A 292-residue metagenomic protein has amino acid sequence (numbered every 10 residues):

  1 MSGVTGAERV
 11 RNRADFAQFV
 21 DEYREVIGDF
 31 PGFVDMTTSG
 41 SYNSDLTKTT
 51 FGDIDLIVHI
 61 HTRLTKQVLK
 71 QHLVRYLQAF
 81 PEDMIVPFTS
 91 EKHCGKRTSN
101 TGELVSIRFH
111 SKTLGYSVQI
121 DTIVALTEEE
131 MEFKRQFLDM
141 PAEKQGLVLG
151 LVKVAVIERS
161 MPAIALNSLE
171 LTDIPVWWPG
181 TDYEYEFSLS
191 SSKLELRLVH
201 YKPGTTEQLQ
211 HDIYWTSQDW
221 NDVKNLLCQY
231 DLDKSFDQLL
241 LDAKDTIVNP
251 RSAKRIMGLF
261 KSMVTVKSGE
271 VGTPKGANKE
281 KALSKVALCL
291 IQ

Functional and structural regions predicted by a protein language model:
M1-S39: Helical scaffold of the NTase/Pol beta-like nucleotidyltransferase catalytic core
Y23-Q67: Active-site nucleotide-donor binding segment shared across nucleotidyl transfer reactions
D53, V58-R63, R75, S90 (+1 more regions): Catalytic toxin/effector domains delivered as secreted proteins or via bacterial secretion systems
K66-P81: Short amphipathic alpha-helices in soluble, non-transmembrane regions that often serve as interface/regulatory elements
A79-P81, I85, S90, C94-H110: RNA pseudouridine synthases
T101-L283: Catalytic cores of NTP-dependent nucleotidyl/adenyl transfer enzymes across multiple folds
S284-Q292: Short acidic, low-complexity intrinsically disordered linear motifs used for protein-protein interactions
